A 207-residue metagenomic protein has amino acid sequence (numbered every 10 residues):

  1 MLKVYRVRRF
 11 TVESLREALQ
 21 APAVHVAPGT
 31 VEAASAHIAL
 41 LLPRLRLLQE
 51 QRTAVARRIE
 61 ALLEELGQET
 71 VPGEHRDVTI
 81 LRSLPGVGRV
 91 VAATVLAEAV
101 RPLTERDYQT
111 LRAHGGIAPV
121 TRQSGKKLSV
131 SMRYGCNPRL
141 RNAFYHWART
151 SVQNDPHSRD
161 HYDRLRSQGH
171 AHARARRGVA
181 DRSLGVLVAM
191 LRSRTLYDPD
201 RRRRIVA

Functional and structural regions predicted by a protein language model:
M1-A207: A detector of single, family-specific signature residues that are central to catalytic or substrate-handling motifs
